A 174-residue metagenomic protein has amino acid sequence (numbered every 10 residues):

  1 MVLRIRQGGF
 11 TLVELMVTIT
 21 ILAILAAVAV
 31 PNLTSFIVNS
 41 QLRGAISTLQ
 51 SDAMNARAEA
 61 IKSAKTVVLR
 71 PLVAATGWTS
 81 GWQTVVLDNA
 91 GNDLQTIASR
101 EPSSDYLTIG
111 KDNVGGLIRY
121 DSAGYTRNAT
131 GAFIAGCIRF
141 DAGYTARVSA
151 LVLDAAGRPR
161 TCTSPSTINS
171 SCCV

Functional and structural regions predicted by a protein language model:
M1-F10: N-terminal leader/signal peptides at the extreme start of proteins
V2-L3, I24, V28-S47, S51-A58 (+2 more regions): N-terminal helix-rich module
G9-P31: Short, contiguous hydrophobic alpha-helices characteristic of membrane insertion segments
